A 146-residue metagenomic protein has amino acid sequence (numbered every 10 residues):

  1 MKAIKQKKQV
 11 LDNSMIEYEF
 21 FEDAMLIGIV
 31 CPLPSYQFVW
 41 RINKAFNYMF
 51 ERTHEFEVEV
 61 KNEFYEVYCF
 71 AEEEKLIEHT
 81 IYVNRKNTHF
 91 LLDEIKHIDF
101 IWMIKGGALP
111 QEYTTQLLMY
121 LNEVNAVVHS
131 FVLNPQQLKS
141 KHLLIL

Functional and structural regions predicted by a protein language model:
M1, E51-T53, V58-Y65, E78 (+2 more regions): Acidic, serine/threonine-rich, charge-biased low-complexity segments in large eukaryotic scaffold/adaptor proteins
K2-F46: N-terminal, charge-rich interaction modules
V10-L11, E17-E19, I42, V67-E72 (+2 more regions): Noncatalytic linker/hinge segments flanking ATPase motor cores
E17-F20, H54-E55, E59, D93-I95: Conserved functional micro-motifs across diverse proteins
D23-L26, H97-I101, K141: Short, surface-exposed beta-edge/turn micro-motifs
V30-E74: Short, well-structured hydrophobic secondary-structure segments
C69-N122: Amphipathic protein-protein interaction modules
L109-L146: Glycine-rich, aromatic-bearing surface loops/beta-hairpins
